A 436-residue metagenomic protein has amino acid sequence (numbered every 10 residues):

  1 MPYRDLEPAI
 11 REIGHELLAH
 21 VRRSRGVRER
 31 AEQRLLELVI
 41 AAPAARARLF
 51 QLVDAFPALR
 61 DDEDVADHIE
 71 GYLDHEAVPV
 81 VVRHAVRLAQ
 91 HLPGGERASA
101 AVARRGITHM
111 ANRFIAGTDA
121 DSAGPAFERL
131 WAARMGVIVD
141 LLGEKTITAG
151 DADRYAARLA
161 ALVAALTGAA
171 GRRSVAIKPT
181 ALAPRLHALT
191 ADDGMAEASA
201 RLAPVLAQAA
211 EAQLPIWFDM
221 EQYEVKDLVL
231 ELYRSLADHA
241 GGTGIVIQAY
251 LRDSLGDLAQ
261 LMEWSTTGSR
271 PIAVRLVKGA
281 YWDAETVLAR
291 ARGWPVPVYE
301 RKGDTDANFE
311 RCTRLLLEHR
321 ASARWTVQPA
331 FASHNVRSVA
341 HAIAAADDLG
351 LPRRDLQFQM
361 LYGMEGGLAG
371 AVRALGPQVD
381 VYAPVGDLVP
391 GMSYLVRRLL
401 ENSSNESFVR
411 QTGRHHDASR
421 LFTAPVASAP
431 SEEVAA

Functional and structural regions predicted by a protein language model:
M1-A436: Positively charged, amphipathic and often flexible ligand-engagement surfaces
